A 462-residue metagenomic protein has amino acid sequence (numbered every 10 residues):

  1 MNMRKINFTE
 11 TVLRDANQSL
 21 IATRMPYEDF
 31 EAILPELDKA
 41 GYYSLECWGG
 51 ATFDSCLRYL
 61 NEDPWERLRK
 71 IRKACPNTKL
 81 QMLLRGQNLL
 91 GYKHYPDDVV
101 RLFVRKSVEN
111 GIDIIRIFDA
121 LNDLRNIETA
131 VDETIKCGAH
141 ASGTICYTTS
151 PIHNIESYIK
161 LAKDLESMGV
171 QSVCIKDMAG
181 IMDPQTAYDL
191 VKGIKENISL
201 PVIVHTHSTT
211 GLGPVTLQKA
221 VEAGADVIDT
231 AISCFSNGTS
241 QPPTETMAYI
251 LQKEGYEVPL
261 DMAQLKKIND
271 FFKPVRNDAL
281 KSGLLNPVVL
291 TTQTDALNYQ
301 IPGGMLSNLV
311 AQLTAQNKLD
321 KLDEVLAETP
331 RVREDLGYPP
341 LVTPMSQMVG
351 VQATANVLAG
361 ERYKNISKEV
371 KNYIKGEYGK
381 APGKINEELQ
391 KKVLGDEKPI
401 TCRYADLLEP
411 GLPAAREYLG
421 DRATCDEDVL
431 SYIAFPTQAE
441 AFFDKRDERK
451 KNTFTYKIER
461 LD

Functional and structural regions predicted by a protein language model:
M1-I21, L68, K73: N-terminal amphipathic alpha-helix/helix-capping segment at the start of soluble metabolic enzymes
F8, A16, L37, I117 (+4 more regions): Conserved, mostly hydrophobic/aromatic
E36-C56, N286-A296, Q300-D462: Terminal or standalone catalytic/regulatory effector modules within metabolic enzymes and repeat proteins
S44, G49-E166, V170-V173, G180-P184: Active-site beta->alpha loop and helix N-cap motifs at the rims of alpha/beta catalytic domains
I117, D177, A223-S240: Glycine-rich phosphate-binding active-site loops on the catalytic face of alpha/beta enzymes
H153-L165, T210-D226: Catalytic cores of alpha/beta
S236-V258: C-terminal helical cap(s) of enzyme catalytic domains, especially alpha/beta-barrels
